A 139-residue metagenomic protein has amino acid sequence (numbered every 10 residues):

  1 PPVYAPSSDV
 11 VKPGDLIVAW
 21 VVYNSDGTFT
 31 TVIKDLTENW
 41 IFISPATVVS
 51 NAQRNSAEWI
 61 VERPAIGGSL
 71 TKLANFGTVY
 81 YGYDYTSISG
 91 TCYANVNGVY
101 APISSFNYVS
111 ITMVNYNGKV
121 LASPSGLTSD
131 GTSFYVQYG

Functional and structural regions predicted by a protein language model:
P1-G139: Exposed, interaction-prone regions of secreted/extracellular proteins
